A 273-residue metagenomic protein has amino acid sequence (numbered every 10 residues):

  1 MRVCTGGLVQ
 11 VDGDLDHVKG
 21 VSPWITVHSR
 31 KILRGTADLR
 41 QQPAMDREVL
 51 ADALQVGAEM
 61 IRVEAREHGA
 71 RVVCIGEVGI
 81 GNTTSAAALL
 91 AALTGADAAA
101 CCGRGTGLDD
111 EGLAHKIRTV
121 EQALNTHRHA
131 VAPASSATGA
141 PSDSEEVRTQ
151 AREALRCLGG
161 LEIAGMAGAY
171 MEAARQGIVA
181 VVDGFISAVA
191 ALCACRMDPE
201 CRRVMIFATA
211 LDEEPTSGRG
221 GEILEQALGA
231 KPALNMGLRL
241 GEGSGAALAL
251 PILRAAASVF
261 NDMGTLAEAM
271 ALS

Functional and structural regions predicted by a protein language model:
M1-S273: N-terminal loops that bind phosphate or other acidic moieties and the adjacent beta-alpha structural core
